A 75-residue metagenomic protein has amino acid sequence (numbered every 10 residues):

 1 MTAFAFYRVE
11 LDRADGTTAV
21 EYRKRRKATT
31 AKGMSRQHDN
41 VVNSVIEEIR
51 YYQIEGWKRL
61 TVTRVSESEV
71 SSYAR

Functional and structural regions predicted by a protein language model:
M1, G16-T17, A28-T29, N43 (+1 more regions): Intrinsically disordered/low-complexity terminal segments and short unstructured peptides
A3-R13: A short beta-strand micro-motif
A5, H38-V45: Hydrophobic face of amphipathic alpha-helices
V9-L11, T18-Y22, V62-R64, S72: Short linear proline/tyrosine/threonine-rich motifs used for host-factor recruitment and membrane trafficking/assembly
T17-N40: A short, exposed loop/beta-hairpin motif centered on an aromatic-Gly-Thr core
N43-R75: Short, mixed-charge low-complexity intrinsically disordered segments
